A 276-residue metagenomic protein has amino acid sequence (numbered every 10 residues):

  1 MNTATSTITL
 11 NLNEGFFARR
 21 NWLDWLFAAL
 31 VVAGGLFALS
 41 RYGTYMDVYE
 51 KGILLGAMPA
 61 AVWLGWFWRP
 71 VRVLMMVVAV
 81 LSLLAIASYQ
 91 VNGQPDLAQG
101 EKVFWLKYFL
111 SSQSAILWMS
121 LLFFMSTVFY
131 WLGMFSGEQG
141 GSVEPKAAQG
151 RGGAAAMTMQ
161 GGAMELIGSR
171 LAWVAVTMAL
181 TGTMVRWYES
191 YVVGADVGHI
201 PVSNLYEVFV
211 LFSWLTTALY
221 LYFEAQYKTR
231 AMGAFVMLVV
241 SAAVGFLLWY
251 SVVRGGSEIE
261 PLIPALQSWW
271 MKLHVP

Functional and structural regions predicted by a protein language model:
M1-P276: Polytopic transmembrane helical bundles with strong interfacial aromatic enrichment
